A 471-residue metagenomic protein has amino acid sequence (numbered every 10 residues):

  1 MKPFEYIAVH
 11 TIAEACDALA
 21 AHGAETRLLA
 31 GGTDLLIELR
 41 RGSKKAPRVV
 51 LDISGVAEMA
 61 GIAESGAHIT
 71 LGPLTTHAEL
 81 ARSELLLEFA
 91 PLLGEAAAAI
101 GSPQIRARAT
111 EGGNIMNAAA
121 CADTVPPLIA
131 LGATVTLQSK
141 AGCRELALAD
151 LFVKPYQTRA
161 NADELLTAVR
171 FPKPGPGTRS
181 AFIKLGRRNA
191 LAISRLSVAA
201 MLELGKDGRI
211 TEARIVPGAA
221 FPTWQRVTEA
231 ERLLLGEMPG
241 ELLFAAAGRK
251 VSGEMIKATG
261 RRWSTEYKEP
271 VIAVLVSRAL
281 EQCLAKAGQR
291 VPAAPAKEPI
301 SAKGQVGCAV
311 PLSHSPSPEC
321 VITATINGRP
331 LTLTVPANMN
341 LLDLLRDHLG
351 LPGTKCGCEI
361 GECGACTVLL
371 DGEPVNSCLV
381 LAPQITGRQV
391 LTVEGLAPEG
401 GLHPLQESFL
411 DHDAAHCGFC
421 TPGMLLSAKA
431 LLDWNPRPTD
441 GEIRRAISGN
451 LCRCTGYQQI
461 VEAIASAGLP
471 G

Functional and structural regions predicted by a protein language model:
M1-S315, C320, T325, L369 (+5 more regions): C-terminal structural segment of proteins
H10, H68, T75-T76, A230 (+1 more regions): Signature of N-terminal electron-transfer/Fe-S-associated modules in redox systems
